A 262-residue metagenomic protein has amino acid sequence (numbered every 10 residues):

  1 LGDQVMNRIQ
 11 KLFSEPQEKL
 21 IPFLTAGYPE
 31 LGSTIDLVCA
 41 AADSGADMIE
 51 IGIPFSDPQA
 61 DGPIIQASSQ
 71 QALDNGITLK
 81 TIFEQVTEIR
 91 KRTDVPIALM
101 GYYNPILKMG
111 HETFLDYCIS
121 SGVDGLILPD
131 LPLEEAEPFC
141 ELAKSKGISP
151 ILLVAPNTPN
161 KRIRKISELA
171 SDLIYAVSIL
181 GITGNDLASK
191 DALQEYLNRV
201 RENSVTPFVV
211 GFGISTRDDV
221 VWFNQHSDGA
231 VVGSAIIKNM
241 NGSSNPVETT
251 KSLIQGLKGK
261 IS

Functional and structural regions predicted by a protein language model:
G2-F23, V86-R90, S262: N-terminal amphipathic alpha-helix/helix-capping segment at the start of soluble metabolic enzymes
V5-L12, S56-I65, I77-T87, I106-E112 (+5 more regions): Active-site-adjacent beta->alpha loops and helix N-cap segments on the catalytic face of soluble alpha/beta enzymes
L20-L24, I49-I51, I97-G101, L126-L128 (+4 more regions): Hydrophobic faces of well-ordered beta-strands that scaffold small-molecule active sites in alpha/beta enzyme cores
P22, A41, G52, C118 (+3 more regions): Conserved, mostly hydrophobic/aromatic
T25-E30, M100-K108, P132-L133, V154-T158 (+1 more regions): Glycine-rich beta-to-alpha transition loops that act as phosphate-gripper elements at the mouths of alpha/beta enzyme
L31-A41, T158-E168, V210, I214-A230: Catalytic cores of alpha/beta
D47-D57, V123-I127, P132-E135, A176-N185 (+2 more regions): Glycine-rich phosphate-binding active-site loops on the catalytic face of alpha/beta enzymes
I82, N198-T206, S215-S262: Alpha/beta catalytic cores of nucleotide-metabolism and tRNA/nucleoside-modifying enzymes
